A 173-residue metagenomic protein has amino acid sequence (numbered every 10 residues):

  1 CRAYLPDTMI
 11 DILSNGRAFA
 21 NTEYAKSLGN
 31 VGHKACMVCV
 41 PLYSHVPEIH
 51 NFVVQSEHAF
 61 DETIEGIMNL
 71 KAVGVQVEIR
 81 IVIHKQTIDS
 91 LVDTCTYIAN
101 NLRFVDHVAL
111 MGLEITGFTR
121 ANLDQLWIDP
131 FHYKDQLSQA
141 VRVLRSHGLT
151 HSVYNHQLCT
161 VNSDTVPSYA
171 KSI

Functional and structural regions predicted by a protein language model:
C1-M111: Radical SAM/AdoMet-radical enzyme domain recognition
E114-I173: A C-terminal junction/extension of Radical SAM enzymes
